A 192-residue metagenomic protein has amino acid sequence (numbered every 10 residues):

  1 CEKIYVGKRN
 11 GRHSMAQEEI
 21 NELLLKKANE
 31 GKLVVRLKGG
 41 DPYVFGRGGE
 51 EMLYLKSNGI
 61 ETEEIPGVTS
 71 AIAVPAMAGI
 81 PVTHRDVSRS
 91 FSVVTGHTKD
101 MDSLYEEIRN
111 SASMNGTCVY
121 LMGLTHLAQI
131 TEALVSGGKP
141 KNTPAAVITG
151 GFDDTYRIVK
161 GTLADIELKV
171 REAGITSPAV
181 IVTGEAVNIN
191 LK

Functional and structural regions predicted by a protein language model:
C1-I65, E167-L168: Class I S-adenosyl-L-methionine
C1-K8, G59-E63, V82-R89, G138-V147: Short hydrophobic/aromatic-enriched beta-strand-loop microsegments
E2-V6, E22-A28, L55, M77-R85 (+2 more regions): Short charge-dense sequence patches
V6-R9, Q17, K38-G40, R47-G48 (+6 more regions): Fold-independent oxyanion-binding glycine-rich loops and adjacent beta-strand/coil segments at enzyme active sites
G7-R12, N29-E30, E64-G67, H84-S90 (+1 more regions): Short, mixed-charge, low-aromatic patches
N29-V34, S90, T98-K192: A contiguous loop/helix-start segment that scaffolds small-molecule binding in enzyme catalytic cores
G39-M114, R157-G161: Class I SAM-dependent methyltransferase SAM-binding "motif I" and its flanking Rossmann-like core
